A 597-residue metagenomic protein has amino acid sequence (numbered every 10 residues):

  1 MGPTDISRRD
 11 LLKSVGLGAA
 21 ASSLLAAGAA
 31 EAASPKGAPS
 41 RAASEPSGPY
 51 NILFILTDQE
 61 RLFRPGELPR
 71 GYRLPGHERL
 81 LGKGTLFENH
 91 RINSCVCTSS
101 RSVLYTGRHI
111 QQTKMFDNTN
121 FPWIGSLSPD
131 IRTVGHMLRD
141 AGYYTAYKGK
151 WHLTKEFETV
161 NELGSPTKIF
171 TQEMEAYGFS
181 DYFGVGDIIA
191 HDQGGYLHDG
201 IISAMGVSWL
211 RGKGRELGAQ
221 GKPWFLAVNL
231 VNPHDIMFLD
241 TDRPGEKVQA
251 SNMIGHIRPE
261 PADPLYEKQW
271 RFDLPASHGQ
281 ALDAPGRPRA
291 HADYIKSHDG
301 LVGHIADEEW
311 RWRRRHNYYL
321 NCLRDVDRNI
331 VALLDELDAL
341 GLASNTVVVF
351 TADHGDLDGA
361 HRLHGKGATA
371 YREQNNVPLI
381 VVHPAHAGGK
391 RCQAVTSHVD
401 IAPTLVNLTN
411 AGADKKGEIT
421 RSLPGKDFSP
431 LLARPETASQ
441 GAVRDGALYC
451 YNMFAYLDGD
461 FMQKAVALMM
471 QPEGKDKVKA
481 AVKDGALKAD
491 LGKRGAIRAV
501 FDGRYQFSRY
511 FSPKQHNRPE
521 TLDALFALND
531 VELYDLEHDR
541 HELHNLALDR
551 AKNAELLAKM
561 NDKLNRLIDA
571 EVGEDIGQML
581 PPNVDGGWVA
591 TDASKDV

Functional and structural regions predicted by a protein language model:
G2-D5, D10-A32: N-terminal export signals
K36-E88, S94, T241, N529 (+1 more regions): Active-site-proximal N-terminal segment of extracellular/periplasmic enzymes that hydrolyze or transfer
S40, P244, R372-E373, Y451-L548 (+1 more regions): C-terminal, low-complexity/hydrophilic appendages and adjacent surface loops of extracellular/periplasmic anionic
A42-Y50, Q59-G71, E216-K222, L230-N345 (+3 more regions): Active-site-proximal cap/lid insertion segments
L62-P65, V96-R101, Q112-K114, Y147 (+11 more regions): Short catalytic/ligand-binding loop motif for oxyanion handling, primarily in non-cytosolic enzymes, centered on
F63, E67-R101, G107-R108, Q112 (+3 more regions): Short, structured active-site-proximal loop/turn typified by the sulfatase FGly-forming signature C/S-X-P-X-R
V103-W224, V231, I236-M253, G441 (+1 more regions): Catalytic-site neighborhoods of secreted/periplasmic enzymes that process anionic sulfate/phosphate groups
Y105, Q112, F179-A190, V331-D335 (+4 more regions): Substrate-binding rim/cap in mid-to-C-terminal beta-strand-loop elements of soluble/periplasmic
